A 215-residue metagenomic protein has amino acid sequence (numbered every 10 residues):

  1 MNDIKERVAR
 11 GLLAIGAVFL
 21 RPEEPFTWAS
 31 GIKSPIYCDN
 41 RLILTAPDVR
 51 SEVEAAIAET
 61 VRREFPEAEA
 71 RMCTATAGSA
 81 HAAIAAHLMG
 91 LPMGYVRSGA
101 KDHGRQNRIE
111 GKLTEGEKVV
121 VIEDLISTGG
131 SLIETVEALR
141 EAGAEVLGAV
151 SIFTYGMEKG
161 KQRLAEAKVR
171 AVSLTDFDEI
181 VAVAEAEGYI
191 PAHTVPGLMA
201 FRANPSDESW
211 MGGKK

Functional and structural regions predicted by a protein language model:
M1-I122, G130-K215: PRPP-associated nucleotide enzymes
